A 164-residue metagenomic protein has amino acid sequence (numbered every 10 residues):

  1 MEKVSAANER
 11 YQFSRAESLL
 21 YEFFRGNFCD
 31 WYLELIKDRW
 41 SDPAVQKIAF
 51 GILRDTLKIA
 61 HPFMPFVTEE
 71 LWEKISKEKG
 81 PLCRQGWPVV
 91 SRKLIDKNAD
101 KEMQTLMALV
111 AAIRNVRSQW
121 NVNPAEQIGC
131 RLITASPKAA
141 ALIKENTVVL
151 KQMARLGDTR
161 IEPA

Functional and structural regions predicted by a protein language model:
M1-A164: Feature 926 captures the class I aminoacyl-tRNA synthetase adenylation module centered on the KMSKS loop
